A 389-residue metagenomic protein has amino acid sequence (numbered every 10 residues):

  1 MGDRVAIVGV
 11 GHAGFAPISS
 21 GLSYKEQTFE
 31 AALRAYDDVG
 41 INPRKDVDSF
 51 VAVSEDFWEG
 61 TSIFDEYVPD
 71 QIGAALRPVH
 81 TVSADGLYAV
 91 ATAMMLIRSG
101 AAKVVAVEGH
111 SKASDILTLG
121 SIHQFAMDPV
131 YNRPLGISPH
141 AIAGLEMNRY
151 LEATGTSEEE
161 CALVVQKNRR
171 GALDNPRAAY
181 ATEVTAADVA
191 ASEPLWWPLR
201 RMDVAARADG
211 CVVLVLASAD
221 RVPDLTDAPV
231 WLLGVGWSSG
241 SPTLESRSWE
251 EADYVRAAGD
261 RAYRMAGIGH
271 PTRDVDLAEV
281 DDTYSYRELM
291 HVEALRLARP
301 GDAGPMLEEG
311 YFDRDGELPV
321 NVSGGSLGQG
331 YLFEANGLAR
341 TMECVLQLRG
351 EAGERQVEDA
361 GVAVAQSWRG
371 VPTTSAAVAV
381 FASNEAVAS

Functional and structural regions predicted by a protein language model:
M1-P78, R98-S99, G109-A205, V212-V213 (+4 more regions): Conserved "HGTGT" condensation-loop signature of ketosynthase/thiolase-family condensing enzymes that catalyze
D85-G86: A short, glycine-/small-residue-rich helix N-cap motif at loop->alpha-helix starts within glycosyltransferase
A89: Active-site histidine-anchored catalytic micro-motif
R207, S218, D224: Acidic/histidine-enriched ion/cofactor-binding microenvironments in catalytic or ligand-binding pockets
C211-A219: Conserved beta strand-loop-helix elements of the APE1-like EEP
L332: CBM-like carbohydrate-recognition segments
